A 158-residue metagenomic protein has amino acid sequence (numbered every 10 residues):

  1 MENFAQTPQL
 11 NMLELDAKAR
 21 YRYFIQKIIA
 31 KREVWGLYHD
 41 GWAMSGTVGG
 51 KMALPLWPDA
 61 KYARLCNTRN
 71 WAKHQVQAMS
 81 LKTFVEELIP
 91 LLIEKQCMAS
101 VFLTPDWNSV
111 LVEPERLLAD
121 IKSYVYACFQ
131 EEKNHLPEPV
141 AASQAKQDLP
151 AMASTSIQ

Functional and structural regions predicted by a protein language model:
M1-Q158: Conserved NAD+-utilizing ADP-ribose enzyme module
